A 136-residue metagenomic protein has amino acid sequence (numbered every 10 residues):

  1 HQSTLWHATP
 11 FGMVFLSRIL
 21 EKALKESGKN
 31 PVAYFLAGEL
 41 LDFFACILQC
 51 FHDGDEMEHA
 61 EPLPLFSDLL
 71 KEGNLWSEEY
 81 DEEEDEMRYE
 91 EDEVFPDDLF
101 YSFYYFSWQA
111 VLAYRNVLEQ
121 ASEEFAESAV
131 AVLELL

Functional and structural regions predicted by a protein language model:
H1-E61: Alpha-helical solenoid scaffolds in large eukaryotic transport, assembly, and signaling factors
Y34, L41-D42, C46-V117: Acidic, serine/threonine- and proline-enriched intrinsically disordered linkers and terminal tails in large eukaryotic
L118-L136: Eukaryotic acidic, Ser/Thr-rich intrinsically disordered low-complexity regions
